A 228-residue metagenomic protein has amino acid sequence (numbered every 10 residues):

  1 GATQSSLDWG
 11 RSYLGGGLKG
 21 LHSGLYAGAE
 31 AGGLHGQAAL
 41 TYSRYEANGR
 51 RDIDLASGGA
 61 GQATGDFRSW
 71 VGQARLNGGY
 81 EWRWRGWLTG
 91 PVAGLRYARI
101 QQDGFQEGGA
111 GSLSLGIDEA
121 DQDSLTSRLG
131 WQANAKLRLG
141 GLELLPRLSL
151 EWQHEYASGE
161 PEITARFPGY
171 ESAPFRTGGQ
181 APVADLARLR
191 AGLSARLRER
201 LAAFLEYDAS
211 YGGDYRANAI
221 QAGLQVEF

Functional and structural regions predicted by a protein language model:
G1-W84, L88, F204-F228: Outer membrane beta-barrel translocator domains of Type V secretion systems
S6-G17, E46-R68, R99-D123, H154-D185: Solvent-exposed, glycine/polar-rich loop segments of beta-barrel outer-membrane systems
A31, Y80-W82, L95, R99-Q101 (+1 more regions): Short, well-ordered alpha-helical segments in soluble proteins
G33-G36, L40, R44-E46, A93 (+4 more regions): Membrane-insertion modules used to breach or fuse lipid bilayers
G90, G94-R96, L129, L144: Outer-membrane beta-barrel porins/channels
S112-F228: Outer membrane beta-barrel transmembrane domains
